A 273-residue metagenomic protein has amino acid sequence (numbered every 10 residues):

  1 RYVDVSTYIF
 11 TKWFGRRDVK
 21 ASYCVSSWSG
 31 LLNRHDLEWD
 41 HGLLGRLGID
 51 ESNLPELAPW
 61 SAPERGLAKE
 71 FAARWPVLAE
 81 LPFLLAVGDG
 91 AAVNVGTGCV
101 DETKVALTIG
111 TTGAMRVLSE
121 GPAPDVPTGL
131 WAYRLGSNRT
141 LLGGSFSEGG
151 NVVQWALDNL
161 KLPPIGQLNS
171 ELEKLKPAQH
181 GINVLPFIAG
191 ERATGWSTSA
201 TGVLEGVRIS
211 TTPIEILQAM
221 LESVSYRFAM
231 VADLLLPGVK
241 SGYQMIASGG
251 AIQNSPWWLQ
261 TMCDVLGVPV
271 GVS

Functional and structural regions predicted by a protein language model:
R1-V19, W28-G48, K69-S273: Active-site core segments that coordinate phosphate-bearing ligands/cofactors across diverse enzyme families
V3, A21-V25, E51-A58: Conserved alpha/beta enzyme-core scaffolds, especially Rossmann-like or related mixed alpha/beta domains that build
P55-P63, S170-E173: Short linear loop/turn motifs
G66: Extracytoplasmic/periplasmic/luminal assembly and interaction segments in envelope/secretory/respiratory proteins
